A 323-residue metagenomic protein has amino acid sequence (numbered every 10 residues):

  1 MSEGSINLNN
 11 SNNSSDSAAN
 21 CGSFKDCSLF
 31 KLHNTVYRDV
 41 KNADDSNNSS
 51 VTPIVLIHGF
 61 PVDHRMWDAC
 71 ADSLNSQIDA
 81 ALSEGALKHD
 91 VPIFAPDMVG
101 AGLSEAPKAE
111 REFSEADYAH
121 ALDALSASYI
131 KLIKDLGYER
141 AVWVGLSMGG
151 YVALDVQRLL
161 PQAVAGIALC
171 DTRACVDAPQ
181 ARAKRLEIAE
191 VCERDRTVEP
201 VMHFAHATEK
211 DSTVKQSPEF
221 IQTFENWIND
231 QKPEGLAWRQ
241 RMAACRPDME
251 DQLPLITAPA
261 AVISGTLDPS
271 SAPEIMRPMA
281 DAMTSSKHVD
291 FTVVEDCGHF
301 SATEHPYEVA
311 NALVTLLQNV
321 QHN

Functional and structural regions predicted by a protein language model:
D16, N20-D45, R65-V144, L159-L160 (+1 more regions): Active-site loop/oxyanion-hole signature of alpha/beta-hydrolase fold enzymes
V51, G59-V62, S147: Active-site glycine-rich loops that stabilize anionic/oxyanionic intermediates across multiple enzyme folds
Y151-E199: Flexible "cap/lid" loop of the alpha/beta hydrolase fold
D177-A183, D195-L255: Conserved alpha/beta-hydrolase catalytic His-Asp/Glu region
I256, V262-S264, D268: Short beta-strand/loop motif that positions the catalytic acidic residue of the alpha/beta-hydrolase fold
A258, A272-D281: Short alpha-helix in the alpha/beta-hydrolase fold that links the catalytic acid
T266-P269, D296-G298: Acidic beta-to-alpha connecting loop that harbors the catalytic carboxylate
F291-N311: Catalytic histidine-centered segment of alpha/beta-hydrolase-like enzymes
